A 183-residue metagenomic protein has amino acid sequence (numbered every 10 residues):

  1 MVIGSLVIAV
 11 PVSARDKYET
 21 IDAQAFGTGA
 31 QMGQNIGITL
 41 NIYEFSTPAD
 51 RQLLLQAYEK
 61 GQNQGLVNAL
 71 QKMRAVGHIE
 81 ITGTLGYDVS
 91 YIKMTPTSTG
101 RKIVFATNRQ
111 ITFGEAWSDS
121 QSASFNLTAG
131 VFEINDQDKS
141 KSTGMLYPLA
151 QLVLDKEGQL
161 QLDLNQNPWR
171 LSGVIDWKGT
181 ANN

Functional and structural regions predicted by a protein language model:
M1-V7: Bacterial N-terminal signal peptides
V7-I8, G77: A short hydrophobic/aromatic micro-motif that marks alpha-helical segments and, especially, helix-coil
I8-A14: Sec/Tat signal peptide C-region and signal peptidase I cleavage site
D16-N183: Long, low-hydrophobicity ectodomains and other hydrophilic envelope-associated domains
